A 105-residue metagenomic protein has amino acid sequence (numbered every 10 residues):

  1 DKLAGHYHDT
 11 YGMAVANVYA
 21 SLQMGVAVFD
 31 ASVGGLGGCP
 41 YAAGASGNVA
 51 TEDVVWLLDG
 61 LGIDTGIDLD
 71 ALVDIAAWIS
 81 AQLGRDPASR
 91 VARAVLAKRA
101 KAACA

Functional and structural regions predicted by a protein language model:
D1-A105: Catalytic cores and adjacent flexible loops of soluble metabolic enzymes that perform enolate/carbanion chemistry on
